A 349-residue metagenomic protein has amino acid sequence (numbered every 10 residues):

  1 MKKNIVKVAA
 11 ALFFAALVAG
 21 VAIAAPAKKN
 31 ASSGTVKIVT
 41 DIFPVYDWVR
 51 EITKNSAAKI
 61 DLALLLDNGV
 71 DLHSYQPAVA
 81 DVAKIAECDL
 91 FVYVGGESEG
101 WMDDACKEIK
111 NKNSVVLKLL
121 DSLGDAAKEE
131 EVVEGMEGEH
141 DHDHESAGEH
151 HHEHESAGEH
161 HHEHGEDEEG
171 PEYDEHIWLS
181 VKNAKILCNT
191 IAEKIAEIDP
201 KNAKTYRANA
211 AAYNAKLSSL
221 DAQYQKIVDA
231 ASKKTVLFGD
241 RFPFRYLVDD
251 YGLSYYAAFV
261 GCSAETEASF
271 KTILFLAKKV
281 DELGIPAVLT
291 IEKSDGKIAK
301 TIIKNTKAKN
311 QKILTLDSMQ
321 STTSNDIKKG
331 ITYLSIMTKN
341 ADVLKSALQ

Functional and structural regions predicted by a protein language model:
M1-A10: Bacterial N-terminal signal peptides that target proteins for export
K7, I23-Q349: Extracytoplasmic metal-acquisition and chelation regions
A9-G20: Bacterial N-terminal signal peptides
